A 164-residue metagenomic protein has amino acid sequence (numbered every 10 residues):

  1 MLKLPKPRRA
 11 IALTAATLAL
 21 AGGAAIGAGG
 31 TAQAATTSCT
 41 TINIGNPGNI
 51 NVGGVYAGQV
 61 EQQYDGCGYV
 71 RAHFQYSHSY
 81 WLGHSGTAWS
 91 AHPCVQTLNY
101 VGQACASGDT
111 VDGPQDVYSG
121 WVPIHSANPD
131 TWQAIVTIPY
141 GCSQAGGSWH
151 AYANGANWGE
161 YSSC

Functional and structural regions predicted by a protein language model:
M1-V55: N-terminal prepro-regions of secreted/extracellular proteins
A34-C164: Post-signal peptide N-terminal regions of Sec-secreted extracellular proteins
